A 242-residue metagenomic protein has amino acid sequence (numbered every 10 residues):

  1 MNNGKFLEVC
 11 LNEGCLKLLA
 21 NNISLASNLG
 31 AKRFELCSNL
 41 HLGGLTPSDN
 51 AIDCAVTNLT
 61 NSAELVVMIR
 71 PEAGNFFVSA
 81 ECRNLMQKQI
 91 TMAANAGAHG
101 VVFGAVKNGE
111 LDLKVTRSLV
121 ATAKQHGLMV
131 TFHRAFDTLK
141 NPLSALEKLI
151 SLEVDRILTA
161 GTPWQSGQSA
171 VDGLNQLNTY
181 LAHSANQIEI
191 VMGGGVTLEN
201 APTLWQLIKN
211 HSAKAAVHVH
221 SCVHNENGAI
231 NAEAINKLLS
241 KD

Functional and structural regions predicted by a protein language model:
K5-L11, F34-L36, A63-R70, V101-F103 (+4 more regions): Hydrophobic faces of well-ordered beta-strands that scaffold small-molecule active sites in alpha/beta enzyme cores
G14-L25, G74-M92, D137-L152, L177-N186 (+3 more regions): Catalytic cores of alpha/beta
A26, A93, L119, H133 (+2 more regions): Conserved, mostly hydrophobic/aromatic
A31-G44, M92, A96-N108, V154-Q168 (+1 more regions): Glycine-rich phosphate-binding active-site loops on the catalytic face of alpha/beta enzymes
I52, S169-T179, H183, W205-Q206 (+1 more regions): C-terminal helical cap(s) of enzyme catalytic domains, especially alpha/beta-barrels
V56-N58, S62-K114: Glycine/small-residue-rich loop that forms an oxyanion/phosphate-binding "nest" at active or ligand-binding sites
G97-A145: Hydrophobic, well-structured mid-protein blocks that either form specific transmembrane helices
M129-S169: Histidine/lysine/aspartate-rich catalytic loop segments that bind and position anionic ligands
